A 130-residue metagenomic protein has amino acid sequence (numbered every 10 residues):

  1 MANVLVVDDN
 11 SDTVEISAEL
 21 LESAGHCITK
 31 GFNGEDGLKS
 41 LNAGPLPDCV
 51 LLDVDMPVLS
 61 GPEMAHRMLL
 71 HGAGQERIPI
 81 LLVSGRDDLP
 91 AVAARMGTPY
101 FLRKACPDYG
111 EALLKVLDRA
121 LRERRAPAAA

Functional and structural regions predicted by a protein language model:
N10-I16, L89, Y109: Short acidic/polar segment at the start of the alpha1 helix of CheY-like receiver
E15-S23: Charged docking surfaces used in two-component/phosphorelay signaling
K30-C49: Acidic, metal-coordinating helix/loop segments flanking the phosphotransfer/catalytic sites of two-component signaling
P45-D48, A73-P79: His-Asp phosphorelay/catalytic-motif detector in bacterial-type signaling
D53: Active-site residues of response regulator receiver
M56: Receiver (REC) domain active-site loop signature in two-component systems and cognate sites in sensor histidine kinases
L81-V83, K104: Hydrophobic/aromatic residues positioned on beta-strands within the core alpha/beta folds
